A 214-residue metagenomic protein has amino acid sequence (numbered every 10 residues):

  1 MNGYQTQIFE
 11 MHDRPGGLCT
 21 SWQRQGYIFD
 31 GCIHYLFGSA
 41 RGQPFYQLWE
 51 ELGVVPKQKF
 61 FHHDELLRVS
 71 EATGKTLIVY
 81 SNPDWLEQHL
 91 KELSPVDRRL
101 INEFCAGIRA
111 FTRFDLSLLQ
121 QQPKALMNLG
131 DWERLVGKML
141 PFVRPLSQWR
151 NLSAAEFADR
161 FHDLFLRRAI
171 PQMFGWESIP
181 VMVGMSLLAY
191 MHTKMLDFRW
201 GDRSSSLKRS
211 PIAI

Functional and structural regions predicted by a protein language model:
M1-L116: N-terminal glycine-rich phosphate/pyrophosphate-binding loop and immediately adjacent elements
Q7, M11, C32-F37, M195-L196 (+2 more regions): Generic hydrophobic/packing signal
R109-A213: Active-site/ligand-binding neighborhood in enzyme catalytic cores
